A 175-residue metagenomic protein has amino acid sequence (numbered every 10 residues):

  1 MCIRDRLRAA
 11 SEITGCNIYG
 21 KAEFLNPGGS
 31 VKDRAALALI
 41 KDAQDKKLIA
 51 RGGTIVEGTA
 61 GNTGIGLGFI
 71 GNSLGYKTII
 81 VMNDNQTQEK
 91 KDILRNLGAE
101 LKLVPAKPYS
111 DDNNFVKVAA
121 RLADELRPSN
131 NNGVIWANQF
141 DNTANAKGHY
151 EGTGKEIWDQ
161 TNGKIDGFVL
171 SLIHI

Functional and structural regions predicted by a protein language model:
R4-I173: PLP-dependent amino-acid enzyme catalytic core
